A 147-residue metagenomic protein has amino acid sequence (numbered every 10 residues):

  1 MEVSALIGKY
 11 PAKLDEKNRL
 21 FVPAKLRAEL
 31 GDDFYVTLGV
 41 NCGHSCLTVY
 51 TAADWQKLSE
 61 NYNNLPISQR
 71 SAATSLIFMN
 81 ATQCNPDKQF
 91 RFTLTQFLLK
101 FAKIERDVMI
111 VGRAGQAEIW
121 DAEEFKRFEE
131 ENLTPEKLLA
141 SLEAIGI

Functional and structural regions predicted by a protein language model:
M1-A12, E16-K17, K25-Q89, Q96-I147: Flexible "stalk/tail and boundary" regions
V22: Short hydrophobic beta-strand that contains or immediately precedes a catalytic carboxylate
